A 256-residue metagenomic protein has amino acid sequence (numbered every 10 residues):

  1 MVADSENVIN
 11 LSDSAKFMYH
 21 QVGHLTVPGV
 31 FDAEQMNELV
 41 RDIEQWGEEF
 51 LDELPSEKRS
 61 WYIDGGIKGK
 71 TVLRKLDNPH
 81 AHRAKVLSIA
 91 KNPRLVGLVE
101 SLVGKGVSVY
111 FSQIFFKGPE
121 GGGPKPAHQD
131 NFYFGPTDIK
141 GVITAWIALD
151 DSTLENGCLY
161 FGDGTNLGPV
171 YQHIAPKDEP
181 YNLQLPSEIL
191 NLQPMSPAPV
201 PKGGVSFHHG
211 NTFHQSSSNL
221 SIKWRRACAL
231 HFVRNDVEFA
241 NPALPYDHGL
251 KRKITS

Functional and structural regions predicted by a protein language model:
M1-V22, P28-A127, P136, I174 (+1 more regions): Non-heme Fe(II)-dependent double-stranded beta-helix
V2-S5, V40-R41, W46-E49, L54-W61 (+6 more regions): Non-heme Fe(II)/2-oxoglutarate
A33, Y133, F213-H214: Glycine-rich nucleotide phosphate-binding loop and flanking beta-alpha elements of Rossmann-like dinucleotide-binding
R83-S88, L190-S196, Q215-S217: Active-site rim elements
G97-L98, G123-P197, V237-D247: Catalytic core of non-heme Fe(II) oxygenases with the double-stranded beta-helix
S112-I114, A145-I147, C228-F232: A structural signal for short, well-ordered beta-strand segments
G118, L149-D151, F232-R234: Non-catalytic surface loops within mature trypsin-like serine protease
P194-F207: Short acidic-glycine-tyrosine-enriched beta hairpin
